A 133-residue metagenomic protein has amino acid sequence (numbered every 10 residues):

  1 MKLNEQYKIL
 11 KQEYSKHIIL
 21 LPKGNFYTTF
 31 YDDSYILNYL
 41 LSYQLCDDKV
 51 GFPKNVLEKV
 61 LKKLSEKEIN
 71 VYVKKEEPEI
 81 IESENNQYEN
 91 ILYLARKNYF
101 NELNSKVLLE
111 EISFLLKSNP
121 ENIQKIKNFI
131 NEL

Functional and structural regions predicted by a protein language model:
M1-L133: Basic, polar low-complexity surface loops/patches
